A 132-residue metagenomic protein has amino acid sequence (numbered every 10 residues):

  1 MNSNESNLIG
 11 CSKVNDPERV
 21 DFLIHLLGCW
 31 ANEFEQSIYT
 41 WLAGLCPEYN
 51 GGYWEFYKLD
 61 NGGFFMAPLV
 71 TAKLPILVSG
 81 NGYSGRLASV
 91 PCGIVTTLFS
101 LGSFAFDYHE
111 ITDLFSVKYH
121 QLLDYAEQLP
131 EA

Functional and structural regions predicted by a protein language model:
M1-L45: Terminal domain-start segments
S3-P17, F104-A132: Low-complexity intrinsically disordered segments
K13, L42-C46, G80-A88: Short, charged/polar micro-motifs that form catalytic or ligand-binding hotspots
R19, N50-Y53, P91-T97: Short runs of predominantly hydrophobic/aromatic residues within well-ordered alpha helices that form helix-helix
D21, H25, T40-G44, T96 (+4 more regions): Charged/polar, solvent-exposed surface patches and flexible loops
G28-K73: Amphipathic, interaction-prone secondary-structure segments
I76-S116: Compact, glycine/acidic-enriched structural inserts
